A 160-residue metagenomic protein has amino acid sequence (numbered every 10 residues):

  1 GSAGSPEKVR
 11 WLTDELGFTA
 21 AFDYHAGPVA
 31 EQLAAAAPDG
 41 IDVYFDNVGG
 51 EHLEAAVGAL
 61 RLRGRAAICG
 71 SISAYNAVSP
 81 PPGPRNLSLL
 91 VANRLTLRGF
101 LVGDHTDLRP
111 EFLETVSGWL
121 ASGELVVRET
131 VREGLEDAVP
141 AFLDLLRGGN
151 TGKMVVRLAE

Functional and structural regions predicted by a protein language model:
G1-E160: Terminal helix/beta-alpha structural elements that buttress the NAD(P)+-binding lobe
